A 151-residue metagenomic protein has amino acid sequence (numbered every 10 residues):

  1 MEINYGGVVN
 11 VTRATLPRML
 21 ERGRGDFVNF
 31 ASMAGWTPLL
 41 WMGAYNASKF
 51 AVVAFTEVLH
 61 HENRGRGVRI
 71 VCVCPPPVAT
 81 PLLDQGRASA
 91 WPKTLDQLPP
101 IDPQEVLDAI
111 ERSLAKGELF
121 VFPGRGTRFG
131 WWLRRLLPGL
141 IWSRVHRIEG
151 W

Functional and structural regions predicted by a protein language model:
T12, S48: Active-site helix of classical SDR
A14-G23: A short helix-coil junction within the Rossmann-fold of NAD(P)-dependent oxidoreductases
L16, A51, T56-R64, R69: Catalytic Tyr-X3-Lys helix of short-chain dehydrogenase/reductase
S32: Residue(s) in the substrate-gating loop at a strand-loop-helix junction that position the organic substrate next
G35-T37: Conserved catalytic-site region of short-chain dehydrogenase/reductase
L39-G43: Active-site loop immediately N-terminal to the catalytic Tyr-X3-Lys motif of short-chain dehydrogenase/reductase
H61, G65-R125: SDR active-site lid
